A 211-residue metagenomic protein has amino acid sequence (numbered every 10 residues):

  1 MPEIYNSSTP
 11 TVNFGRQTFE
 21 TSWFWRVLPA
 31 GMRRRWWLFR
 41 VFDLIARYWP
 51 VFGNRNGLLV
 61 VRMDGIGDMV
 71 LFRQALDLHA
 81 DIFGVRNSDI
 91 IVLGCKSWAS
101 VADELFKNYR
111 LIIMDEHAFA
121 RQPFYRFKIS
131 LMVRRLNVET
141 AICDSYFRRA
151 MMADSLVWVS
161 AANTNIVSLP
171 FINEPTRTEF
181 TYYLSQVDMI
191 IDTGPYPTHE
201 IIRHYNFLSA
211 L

Functional and structural regions predicted by a protein language model:
P2-L211: Catalytic machinery of carbohydrate-active enzymes, primarily nucleotide-sugar-dependent glycosyltransferases
